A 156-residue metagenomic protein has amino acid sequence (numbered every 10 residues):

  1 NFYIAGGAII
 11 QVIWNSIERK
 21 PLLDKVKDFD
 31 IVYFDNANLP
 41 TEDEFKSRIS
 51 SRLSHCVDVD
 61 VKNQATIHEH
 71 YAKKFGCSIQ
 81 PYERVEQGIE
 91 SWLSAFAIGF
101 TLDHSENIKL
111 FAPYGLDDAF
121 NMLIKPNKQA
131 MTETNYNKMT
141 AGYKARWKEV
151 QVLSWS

Functional and structural regions predicted by a protein language model:
N1-S156: Catalytic cores of the polymerase beta-like nucleotidyltransferase superfamily and closely associated nucleotide
